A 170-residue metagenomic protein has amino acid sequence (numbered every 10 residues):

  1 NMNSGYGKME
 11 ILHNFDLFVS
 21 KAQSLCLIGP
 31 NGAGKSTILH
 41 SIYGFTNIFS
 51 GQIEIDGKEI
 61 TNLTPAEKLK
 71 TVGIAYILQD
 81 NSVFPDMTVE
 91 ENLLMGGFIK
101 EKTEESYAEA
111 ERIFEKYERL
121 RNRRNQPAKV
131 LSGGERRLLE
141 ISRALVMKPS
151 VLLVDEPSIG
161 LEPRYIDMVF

Functional and structural regions predicted by a protein language model:
G7, L25, M87-A108, K116-E118: ABC-type ATPase nucleotide-binding domains, specifically the catalytic core motifs of the NBD
I28-P30: The feature captures the beta-strand-to-loop junction immediately N-terminal to the Walker
Y43: Helix-to-loop junction immediately C-terminal to a conserved catalytic motif
N47, E59-A75, D80, T103-E104 (+2 more regions): ABC ATPase NBD coupling module
P127-L131: Conserved ABC ATPase signature
A144-L145: ABC ATPase C-loop
K148: Conserved catalytic motifs of ABC-family nucleotide-binding domains
